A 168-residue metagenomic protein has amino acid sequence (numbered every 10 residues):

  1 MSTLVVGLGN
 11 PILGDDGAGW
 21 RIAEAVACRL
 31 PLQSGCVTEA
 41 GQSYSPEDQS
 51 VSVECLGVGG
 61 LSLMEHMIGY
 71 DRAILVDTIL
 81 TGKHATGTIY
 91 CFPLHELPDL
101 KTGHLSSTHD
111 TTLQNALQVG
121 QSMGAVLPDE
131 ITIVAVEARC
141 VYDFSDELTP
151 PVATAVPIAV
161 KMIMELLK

Functional and structural regions predicted by a protein language model:
M1-A138, D146-I158, M162, L166-K168: N-terminal catalytic or cofactor-binding beta/alpha core of small enzyme domains
